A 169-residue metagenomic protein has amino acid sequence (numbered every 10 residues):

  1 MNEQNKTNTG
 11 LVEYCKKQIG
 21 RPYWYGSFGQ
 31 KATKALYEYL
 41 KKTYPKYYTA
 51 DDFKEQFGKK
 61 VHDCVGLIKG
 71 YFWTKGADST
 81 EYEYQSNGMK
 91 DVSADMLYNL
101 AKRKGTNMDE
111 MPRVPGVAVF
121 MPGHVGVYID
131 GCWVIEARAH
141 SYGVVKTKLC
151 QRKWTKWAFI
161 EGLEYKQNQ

Functional and structural regions predicted by a protein language model:
M1-D78, P122-H124, I135-H140, L163-K166: N-terminal capping segments
N2-E13, K69, A77-L149, K156 (+1 more regions): ...with weaker cross-activation on analogous glycine-rich loops/strands in unrelated enzymes
